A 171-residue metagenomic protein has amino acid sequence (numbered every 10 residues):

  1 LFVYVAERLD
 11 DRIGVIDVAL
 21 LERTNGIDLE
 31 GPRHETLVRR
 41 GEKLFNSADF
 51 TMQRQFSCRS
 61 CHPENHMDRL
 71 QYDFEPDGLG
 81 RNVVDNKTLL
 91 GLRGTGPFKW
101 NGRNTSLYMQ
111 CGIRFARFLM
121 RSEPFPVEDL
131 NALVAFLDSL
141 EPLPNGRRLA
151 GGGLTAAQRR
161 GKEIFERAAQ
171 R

Functional and structural regions predicted by a protein language model:
L1-R171: Periplasmic c-type cytochrome electron-transfer domains
